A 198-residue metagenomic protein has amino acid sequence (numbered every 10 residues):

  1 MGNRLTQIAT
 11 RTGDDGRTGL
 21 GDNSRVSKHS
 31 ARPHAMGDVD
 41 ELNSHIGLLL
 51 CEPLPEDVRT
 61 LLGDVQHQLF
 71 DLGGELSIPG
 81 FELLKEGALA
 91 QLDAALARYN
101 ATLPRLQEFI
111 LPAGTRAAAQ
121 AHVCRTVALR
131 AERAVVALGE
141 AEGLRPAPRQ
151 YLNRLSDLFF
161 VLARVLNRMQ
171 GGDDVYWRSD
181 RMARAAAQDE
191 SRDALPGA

Functional and structural regions predicted by a protein language model:
M1-A198: Phosphate/pyrophosphate-binding loop motifs in nucleotide- or prenyl diphosphate-using proteins
